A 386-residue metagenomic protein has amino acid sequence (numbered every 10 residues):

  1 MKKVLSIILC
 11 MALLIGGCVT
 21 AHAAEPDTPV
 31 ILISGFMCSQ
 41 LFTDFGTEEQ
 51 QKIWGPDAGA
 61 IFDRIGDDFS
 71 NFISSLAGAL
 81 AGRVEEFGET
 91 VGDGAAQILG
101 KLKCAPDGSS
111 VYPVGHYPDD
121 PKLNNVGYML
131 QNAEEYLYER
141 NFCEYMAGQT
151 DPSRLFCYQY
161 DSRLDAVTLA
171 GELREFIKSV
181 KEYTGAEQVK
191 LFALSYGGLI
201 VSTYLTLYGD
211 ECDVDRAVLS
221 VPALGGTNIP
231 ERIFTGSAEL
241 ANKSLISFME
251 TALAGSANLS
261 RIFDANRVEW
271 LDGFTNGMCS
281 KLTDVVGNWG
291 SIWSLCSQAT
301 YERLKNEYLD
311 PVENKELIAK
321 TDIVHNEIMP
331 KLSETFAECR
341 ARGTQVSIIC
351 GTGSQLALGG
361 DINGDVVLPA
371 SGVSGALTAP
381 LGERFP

Functional and structural regions predicted by a protein language model:
M1-V4: Positively charged n-region of N-terminal signal peptides that target proteins for export
I8-G16: Bacterial N-terminal signal peptides
I15-P26: Sec-dependent signal peptide cleavage junction
G16, L137-N141, I328-L332: Short amphipathic alpha-helical surface micro-motifs
A24-F192, L199-A252, Q355, G364-P386: N-terminal non-catalytic accessory region
A241-V312: Alpha/beta-hydrolase-fold enzymes
Y308-P386: C-terminal subdomain of alpha/beta-hydrolase-fold enzymes, centered on the catalytic histidine and its supporting
